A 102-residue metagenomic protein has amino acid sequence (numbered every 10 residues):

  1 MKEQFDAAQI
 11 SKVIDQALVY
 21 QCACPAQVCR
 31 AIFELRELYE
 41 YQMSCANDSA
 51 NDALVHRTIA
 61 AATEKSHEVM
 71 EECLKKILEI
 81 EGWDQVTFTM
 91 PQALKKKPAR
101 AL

Functional and structural regions predicted by a protein language model:
K2-S11, A93-A101: Long acidic/polar interaction regions in large eukaryotic complex-forming proteins
F5-Q42: N-terminal acidic leader/helix
A8, A23, Q42-S44, V86-P91 (+1 more regions): Generic signature of intrinsically disordered, low-complexity segments enriched in small/polar residues
A17, Q27-C29, A46-D48, M90 (+1 more regions): Residue-level detector of solvent-exposed, low-hydrophobicity positions
A17, Q42-A50, I77, E81: Secondary-structure edge/capping motif, primarily at the C-terminal ends of alpha-helices and the immediately following
I32-L35, Q42, H56, T63 (+1 more regions): Generic L/I/V-rich hydrophobic alpha-helical segments across diverse proteins
A50, L54-R57: Beta-strand/loop-dominated core regions that host nucleotide or nucleotide-derived cofactor-binding catalytic loops
A60-L102: Amphipathic alpha-helical binding modules
